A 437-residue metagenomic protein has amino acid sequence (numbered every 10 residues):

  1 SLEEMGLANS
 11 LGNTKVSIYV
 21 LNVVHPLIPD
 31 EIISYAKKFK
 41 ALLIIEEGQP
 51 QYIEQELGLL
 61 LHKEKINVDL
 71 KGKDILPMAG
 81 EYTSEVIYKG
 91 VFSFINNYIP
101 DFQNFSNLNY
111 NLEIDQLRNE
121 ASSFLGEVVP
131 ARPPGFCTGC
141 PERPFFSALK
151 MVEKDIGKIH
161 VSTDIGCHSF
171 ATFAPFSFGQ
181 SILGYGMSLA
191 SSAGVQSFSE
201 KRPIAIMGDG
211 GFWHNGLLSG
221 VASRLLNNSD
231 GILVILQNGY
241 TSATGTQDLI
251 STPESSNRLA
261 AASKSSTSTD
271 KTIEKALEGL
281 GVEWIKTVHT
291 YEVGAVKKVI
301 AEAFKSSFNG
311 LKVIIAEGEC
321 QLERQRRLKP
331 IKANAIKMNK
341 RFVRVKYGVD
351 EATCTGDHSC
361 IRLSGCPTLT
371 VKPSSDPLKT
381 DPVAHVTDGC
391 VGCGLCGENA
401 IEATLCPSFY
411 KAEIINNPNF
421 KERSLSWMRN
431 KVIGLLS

Functional and structural regions predicted by a protein language model:
S1-E3, P29-I32, E54-G58, E81-E85 (+8 more regions): Short acidic, glycine/serine/threonine-rich loops at helix termini
S1-K63, A79, P175-S192, N215-L218: Glycine-rich, anion-gripping cofactor-binding loops and their flanking helix/strand elements in enzyme active sites
G48-G135, W284, K297-I300, A352: Peripheral docking tails and interdomain loops at the edges of cofactor- or intermediate-handling domains
Y52, E302-S359, L363, K411: Glycine/aspartate-rich loop-and-adjacent alpha/beta segment that forms the canonical ThDP
L112-L189, F198: Active-site diphosphate/adenylate-binding microenvironment
T172-G310, Q325: Thiamine diphosphate
G318-E319, R324-Q325, P330-I331, T355-P418: Iron-sulfur cluster-binding cysteine motifs and their immediate structural context in ferredoxin-like electron-transfer
N339-D350, A403-S437: Intrinsic disorder at enzyme termini
